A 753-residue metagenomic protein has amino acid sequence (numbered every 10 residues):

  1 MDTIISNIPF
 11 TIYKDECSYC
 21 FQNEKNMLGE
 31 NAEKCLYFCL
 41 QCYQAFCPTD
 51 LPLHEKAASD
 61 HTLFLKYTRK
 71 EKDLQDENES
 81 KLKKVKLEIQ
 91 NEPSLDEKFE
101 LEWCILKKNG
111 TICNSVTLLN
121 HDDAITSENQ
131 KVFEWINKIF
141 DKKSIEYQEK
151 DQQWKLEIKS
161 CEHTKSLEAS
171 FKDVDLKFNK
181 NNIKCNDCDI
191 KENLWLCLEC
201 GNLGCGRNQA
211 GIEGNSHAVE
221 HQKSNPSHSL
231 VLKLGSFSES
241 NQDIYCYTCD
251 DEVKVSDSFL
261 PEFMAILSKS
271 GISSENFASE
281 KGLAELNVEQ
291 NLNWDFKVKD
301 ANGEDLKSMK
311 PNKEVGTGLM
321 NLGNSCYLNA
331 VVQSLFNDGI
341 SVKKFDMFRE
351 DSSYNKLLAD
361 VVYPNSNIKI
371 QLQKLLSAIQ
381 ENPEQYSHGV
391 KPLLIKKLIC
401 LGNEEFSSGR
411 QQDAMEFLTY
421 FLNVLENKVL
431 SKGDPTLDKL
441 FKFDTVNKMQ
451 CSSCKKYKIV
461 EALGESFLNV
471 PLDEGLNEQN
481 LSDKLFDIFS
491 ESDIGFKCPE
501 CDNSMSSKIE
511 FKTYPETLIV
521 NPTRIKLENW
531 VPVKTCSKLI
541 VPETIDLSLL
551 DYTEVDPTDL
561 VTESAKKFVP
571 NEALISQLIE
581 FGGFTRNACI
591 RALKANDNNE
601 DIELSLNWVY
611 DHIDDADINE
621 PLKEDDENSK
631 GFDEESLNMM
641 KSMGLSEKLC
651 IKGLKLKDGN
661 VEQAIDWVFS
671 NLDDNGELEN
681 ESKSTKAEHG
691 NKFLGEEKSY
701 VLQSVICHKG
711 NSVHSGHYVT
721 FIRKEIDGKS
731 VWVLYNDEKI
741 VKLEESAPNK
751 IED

Functional and structural regions predicted by a protein language model:
M1-D753: UBL (ubiquitin/ubiquitin-like) substrate-recognition surfaces within cysteine isopeptidase catalytic folds
